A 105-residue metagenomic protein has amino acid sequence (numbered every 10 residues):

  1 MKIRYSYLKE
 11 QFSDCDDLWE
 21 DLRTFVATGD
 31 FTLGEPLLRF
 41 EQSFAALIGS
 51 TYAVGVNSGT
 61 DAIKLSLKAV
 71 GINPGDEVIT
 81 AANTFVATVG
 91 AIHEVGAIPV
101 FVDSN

Functional and structural regions predicted by a protein language model:
M1-A69, N73, E94-V95: Conserved PLP-binding active-site segment in aminotransferase class I/II-type PLP enzymes
K68-N105: PLP-dependent aminotransferase-like
